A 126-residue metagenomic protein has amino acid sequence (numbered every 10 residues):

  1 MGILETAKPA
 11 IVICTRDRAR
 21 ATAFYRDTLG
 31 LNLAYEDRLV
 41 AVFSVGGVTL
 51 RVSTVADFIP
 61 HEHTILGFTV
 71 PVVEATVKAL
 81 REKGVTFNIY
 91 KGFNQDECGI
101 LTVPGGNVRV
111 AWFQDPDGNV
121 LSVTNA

Functional and structural regions predicted by a protein language model:
M1-A19, T49, H63-L66, T124-A126: N-terminal beta-strand motif that seeds the catalytic metal site of vicinal oxygen chelate
M1-L4, K78-A126: Vicinal oxygen chelate
D17-R18, V70-E74: Helix N-cap motif at beta-to-alpha junctions
A19-N32: Amphipathic alpha-helical segments
F24, E74-A79: Short amphipathic alpha-helices within nucleic acid-binding modules
N32-P71, N88-I89, V120-N125: Conserved short beta-strand elements that form part of the metal-binding/catalytic scaffold of enzyme active sites
